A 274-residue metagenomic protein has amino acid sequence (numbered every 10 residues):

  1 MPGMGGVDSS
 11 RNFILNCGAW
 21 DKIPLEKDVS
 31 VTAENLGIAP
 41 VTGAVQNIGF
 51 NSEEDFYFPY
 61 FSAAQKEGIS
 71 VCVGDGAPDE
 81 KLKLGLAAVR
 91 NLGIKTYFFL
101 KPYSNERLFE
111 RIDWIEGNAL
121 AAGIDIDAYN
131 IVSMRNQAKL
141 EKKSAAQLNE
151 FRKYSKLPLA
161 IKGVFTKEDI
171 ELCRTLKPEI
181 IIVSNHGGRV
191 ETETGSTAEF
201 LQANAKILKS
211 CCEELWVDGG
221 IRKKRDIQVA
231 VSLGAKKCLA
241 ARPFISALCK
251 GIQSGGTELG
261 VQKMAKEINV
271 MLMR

Functional and structural regions predicted by a protein language model:
M1-S104: N-terminal capping/small domains of soluble enzymes
M1-S9, A198-R274: Alpha/beta catalytic cores of nucleotide-metabolism and tRNA/nucleoside-modifying enzymes
G49, G74-G76, L100-K101, L140 (+3 more regions): Glycine- and other small-residue-rich loops at beta-strand/loop junctions that grip anionic moieties
F61, L86, I112, L148 (+3 more regions): Generic hydrophobic/aromatic pocket-lining and core-packing "Φ" positions
G68-S70, R90-T96, E116-A121, Y154-L157 (+3 more regions): Glycine-enriched alpha-helix->loop->beta-strand junction motifs that scaffold or abut catalytic
A88-F98, E141-L159, T192-G219, Q262-M273: Alpha-helix-loop-beta-strand connector modules within alpha/beta enzyme cores
P102-Y103, A160-E168, E214-R225: Glycine-rich beta-to-alpha transition loops that act as phosphate-gripper elements at the mouths of alpha/beta enzyme
A121-Q147, V164-K206, A247-Q253: Glycine/Thr-rich beta-alpha phosphate-binding loop at enzyme active sites
